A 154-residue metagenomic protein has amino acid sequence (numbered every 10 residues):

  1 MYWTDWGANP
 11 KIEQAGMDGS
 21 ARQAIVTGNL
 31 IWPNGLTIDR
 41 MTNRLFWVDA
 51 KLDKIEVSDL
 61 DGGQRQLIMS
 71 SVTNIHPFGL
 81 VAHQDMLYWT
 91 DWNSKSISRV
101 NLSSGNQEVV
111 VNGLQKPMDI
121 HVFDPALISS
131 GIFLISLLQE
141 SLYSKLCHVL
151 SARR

Functional and structural regions predicted by a protein language model:
Y2-T4, F46-W47, W89: Residue position within the beta-strands of beta-propeller blades
W6, M41, A50, L60 (+1 more regions): Short loop/turn segments immediately following the C-termini of beta-strands
G16-S20, D59-G63, N101-G105: Short loop/turn segments that connect beta-strands within beta-propeller blades
Q23-T27, Q66-S70, E108-G113: Beta-propeller fold detector
G28-R44, V72-M86, L114-G131: Beta-rich, blade/repeat-based domains predominating in secreted/periplasmic proteins but also intracellular
W92-S136: Blade-level signature of beta-propeller repeat domains, shared across WD40, Kelch, NHL, RCC1 and BNR/Asp-box propellers
I132-R154: Conserved N-terminal segment of EGF-like repeats
